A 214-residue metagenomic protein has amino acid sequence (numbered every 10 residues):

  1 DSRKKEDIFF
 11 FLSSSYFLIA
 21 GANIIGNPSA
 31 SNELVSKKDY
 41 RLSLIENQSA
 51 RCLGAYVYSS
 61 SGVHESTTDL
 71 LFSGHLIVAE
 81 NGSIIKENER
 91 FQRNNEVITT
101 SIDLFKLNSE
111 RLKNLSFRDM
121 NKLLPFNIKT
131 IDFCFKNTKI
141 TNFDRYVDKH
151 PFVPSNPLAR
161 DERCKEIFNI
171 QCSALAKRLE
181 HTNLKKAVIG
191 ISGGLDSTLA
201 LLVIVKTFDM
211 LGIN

Functional and structural regions predicted by a protein language model:
D1-E6, N95-L179: Flexible inter-domain linker/hinge segments
R3-I98: CN hydrolase (nitrilase-like) catalytic-core segments centered on the catalytic cysteine and neighboring Lys/Glu
F17-L18, F143-D148, D209: Short hydrophobic/aromatic-rich motifs at helix boundaries and adjacent loops
I25-P28, D148-V153, N183-L184: Short acidic (Asp/Glu) and glycine-rich catalytic loops that position anionic groups and cofactors
S36, E110, L199: Short acidic, gly/pro-rich beta-turn/loop elements at beta-sheet edges and active-site/ligand-binding grooves
S49-L53, N81-I85, I102-D103, R111-L112 (+2 more regions): Glycine-rich loops and low-complexity Gly/Arg-rich segments that provide flexible linkers or classic glycine-based
A50, G54, E87-R90, F105 (+3 more regions): Generic secondary-structure signature for well-ordered alpha-helical cores
F133-K136, A159-N214: ATP-dependent adenylation/nucleotidyltransferase module used to activate substrates
